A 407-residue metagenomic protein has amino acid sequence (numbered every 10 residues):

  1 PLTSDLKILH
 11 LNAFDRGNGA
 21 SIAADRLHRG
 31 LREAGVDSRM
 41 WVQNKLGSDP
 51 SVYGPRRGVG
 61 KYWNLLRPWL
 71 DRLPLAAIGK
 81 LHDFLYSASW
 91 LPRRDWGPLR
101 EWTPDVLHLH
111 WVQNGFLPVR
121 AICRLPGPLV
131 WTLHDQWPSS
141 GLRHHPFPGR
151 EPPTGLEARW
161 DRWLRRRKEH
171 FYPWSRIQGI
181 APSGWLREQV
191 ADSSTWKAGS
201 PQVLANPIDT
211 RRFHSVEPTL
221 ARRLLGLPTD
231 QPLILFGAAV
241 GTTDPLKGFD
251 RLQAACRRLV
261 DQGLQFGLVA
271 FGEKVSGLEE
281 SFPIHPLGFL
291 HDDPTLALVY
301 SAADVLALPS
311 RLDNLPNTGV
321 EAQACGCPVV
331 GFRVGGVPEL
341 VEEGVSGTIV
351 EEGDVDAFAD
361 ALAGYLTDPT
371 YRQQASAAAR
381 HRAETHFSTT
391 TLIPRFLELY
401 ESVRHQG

Functional and structural regions predicted by a protein language model:
G97, R124, W137, P148-I180 (+1 more regions): Membrane-proximal helix-turn-helix segments that form the acceptor-binding/catalytic region of lipid-linked
P228-K247, Q253-C256: Conserved donor-binding/catalytic core segment of Leloir-type glycosyltransferases
G272-P294: Nucleotide-activated donor-binding/catalytic signature segment of Leloir-type glycosyltransferases, i.e., the conserved
L298-A303: Short alpha-helical donor nucleotide-sugar binding micro-motif in glycosyltransferases
R311: Aromatic "clamp/platform" in nucleotide-sugar-dependent glycosyltransferases that forms part of the donor/acceptor
P328-G331, V341: Short hydrophobic beta-strand element within catalytic cores of glycosyltransferases and related nucleotide-activated
E343-G344, T348-V355, G364-P369: Conserved acidic donor-binding segment of nucleotide-sugar-dependent glycosyltransferases
A357, G364, Y371-H386, L392-E398: A short, well-ordered alpha-helix in the C-terminal region of glycosyltransferases
